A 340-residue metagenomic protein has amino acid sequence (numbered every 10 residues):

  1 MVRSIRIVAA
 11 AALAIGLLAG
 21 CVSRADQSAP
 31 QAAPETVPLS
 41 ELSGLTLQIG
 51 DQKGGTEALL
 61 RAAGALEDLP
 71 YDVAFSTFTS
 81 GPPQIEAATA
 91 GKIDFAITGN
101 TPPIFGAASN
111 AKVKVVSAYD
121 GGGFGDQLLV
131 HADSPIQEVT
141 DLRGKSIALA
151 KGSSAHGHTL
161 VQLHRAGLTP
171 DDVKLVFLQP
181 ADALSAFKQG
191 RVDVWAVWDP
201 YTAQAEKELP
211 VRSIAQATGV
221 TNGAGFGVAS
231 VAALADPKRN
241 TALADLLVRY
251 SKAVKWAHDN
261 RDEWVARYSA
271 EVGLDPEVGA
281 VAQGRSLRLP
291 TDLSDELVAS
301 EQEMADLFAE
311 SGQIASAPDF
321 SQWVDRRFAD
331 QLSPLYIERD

Functional and structural regions predicted by a protein language model:
M1-A9: Bacterial N-terminal signal peptides that target proteins for export
L17-G20: C-terminal motif of bacterial Sec signal peptides marking the signal peptidase cleavage site
V22-A25: Bacterial signal peptide processing site
S28-T169, L175-F177, D193, G219-T221: Short, glycine-/small- and polar/acidic-enriched structural segments that line small-molecule recognition paths
E67-D68, G219-V220, R288-L297, F320: Short, solvent-exposed loop/beta-turn-alpha elements that line the ligand-binding surface or hinge of extracytoplasmic
T101, A181-A270: Pocket-lining segment of extracytoplasmic ligand-binding domains
D236-A315: Secondary-structure end/capping motifs
F308-D340: Conserved C-terminal helix/tail region of periplasmic/extracytoplasmic solute-binding proteins
